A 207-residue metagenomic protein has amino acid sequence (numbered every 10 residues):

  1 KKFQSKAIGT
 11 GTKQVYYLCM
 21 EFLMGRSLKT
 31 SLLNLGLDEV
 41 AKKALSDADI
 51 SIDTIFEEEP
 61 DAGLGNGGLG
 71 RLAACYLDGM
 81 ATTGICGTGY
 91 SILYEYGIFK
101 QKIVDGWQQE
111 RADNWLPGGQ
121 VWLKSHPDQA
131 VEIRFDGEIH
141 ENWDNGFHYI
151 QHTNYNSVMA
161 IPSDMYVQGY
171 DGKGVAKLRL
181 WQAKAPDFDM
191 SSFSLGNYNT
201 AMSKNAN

Functional and structural regions predicted by a protein language model:
K1-N207: A conserved ligand/cofactor-binding region detector
